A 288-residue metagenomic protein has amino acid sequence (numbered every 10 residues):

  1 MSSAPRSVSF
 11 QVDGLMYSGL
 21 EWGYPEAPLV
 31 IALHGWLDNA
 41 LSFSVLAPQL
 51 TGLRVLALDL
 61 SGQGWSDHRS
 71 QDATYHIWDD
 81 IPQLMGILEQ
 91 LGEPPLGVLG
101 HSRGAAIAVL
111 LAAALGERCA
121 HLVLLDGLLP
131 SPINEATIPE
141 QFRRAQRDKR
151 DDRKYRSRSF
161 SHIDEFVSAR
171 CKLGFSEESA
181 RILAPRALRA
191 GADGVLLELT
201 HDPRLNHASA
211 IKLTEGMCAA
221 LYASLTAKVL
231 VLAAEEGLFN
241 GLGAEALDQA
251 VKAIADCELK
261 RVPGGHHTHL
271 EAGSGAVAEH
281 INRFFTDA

Functional and structural regions predicted by a protein language model:
M1-V30, T51-R54, G92-P95, L129 (+1 more regions): Alpha/beta-hydrolase fold catalytic core
V12-L15, L56-L99, E279: Active-site loop/oxyanion-hole signature of alpha/beta-hydrolase fold enzymes
L20-D67: Conserved HGGG/HGGXW glycine-rich cap/lid loop of the alpha/beta-hydrolase fold
G100, G104, A108: Gly/Ala-rich beta-loop-alpha elbow adjacent to hydrolase catalytic centers
A113, A120-S159: Flexible "cap/lid" loop of the alpha/beta hydrolase fold
Y155-K212: Conserved alpha/beta-hydrolase catalytic His-Asp/Glu region
S224-G264: Conserved loop-alpha-helix segment in the C-terminal half of the alpha/beta-hydrolase fold that carries the catalytic
G265-G273: Catalytic histidine-centered segment of alpha/beta-hydrolase-like enzymes
